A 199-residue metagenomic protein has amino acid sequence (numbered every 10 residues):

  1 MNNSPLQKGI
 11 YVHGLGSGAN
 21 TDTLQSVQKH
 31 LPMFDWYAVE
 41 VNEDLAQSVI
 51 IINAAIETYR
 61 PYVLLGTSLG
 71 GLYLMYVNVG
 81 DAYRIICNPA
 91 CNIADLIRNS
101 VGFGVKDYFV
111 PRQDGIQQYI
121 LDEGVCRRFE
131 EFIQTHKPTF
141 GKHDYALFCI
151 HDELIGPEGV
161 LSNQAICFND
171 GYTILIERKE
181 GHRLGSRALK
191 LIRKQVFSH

Functional and structural regions predicted by a protein language model:
N2-S4, P138-T139: Short, flexible hinge/linker loops that cap or flank conserved catalytic cores
N3-Y59, H182: Active-site catalytic motif of lipid deacylating hydrolases and related acyltransferases
Y11-L15, L65, L147-C149: Short hydrophobic segments within beta-strands
R60-V63, H143-Y145: Short active-site oxyanion
L65-L74: Gly/Ala-rich beta-loop-alpha elbow adjacent to hydrolase catalytic centers
V77-N78: Aromatic pocket-lining residues of Rossmann-like dinucleotide-binding sites
Y83, C87-H199: The alpha/beta-hydrolase serine catalytic core
